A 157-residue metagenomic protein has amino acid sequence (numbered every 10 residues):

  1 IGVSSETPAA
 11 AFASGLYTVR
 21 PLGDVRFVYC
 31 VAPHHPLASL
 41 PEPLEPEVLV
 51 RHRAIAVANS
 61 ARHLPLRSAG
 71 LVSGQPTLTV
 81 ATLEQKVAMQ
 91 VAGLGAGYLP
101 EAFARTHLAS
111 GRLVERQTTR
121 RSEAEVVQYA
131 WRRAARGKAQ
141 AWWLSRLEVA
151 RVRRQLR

Functional and structural regions predicted by a protein language model:
I1-E6, G95-L99: Paired acidic/hydrophobic, glycine-rich loop segments that form the ligand-binding mouth/hinge of periplasmic-binding
F12-L94, L99-A124, A141, S145-R157: C-terminal regulatory
P33, R133-A135: Residue-level signal for short, function-critical loop segments
V127-A130: A short beta-strand structural signal in non-transmembrane regions
